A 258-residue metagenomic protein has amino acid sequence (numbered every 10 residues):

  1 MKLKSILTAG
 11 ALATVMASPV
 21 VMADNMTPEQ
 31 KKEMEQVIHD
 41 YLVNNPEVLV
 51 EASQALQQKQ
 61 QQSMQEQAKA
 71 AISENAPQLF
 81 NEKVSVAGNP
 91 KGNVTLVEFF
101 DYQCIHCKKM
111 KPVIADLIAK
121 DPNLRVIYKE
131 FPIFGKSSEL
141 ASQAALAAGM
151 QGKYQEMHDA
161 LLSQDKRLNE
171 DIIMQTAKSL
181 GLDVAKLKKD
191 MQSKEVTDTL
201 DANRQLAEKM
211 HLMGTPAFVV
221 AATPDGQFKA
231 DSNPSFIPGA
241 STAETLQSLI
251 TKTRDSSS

Functional and structural regions predicted by a protein language model:
M1-A23: Gram-negative bacterial Sec-dependent N-terminal signal peptides
S5, A23-K31, E35, S179-S258: C-terminal cap of thioredoxin/glutaredoxin-like
M16, L42-V43, Q60, I118 (+3 more regions): Hydrophobic residues in alpha-helical segments
A17, K59-Q61, R167-L168, D198 (+1 more regions): A short hydrophobic/aromatic micro-motif that marks alpha-helical segments and, especially, helix-coil
P19-F134, D201-R204, E208, S248-S258: Extracytoplasmic thiol/disulfide redox context detector
P28-K32, V43, I105-K108, G135-E139 (+5 more regions): Soluble non-cytosolic domains of exported or imported proteins
V97, Y102, K108-S179, D183 (+3 more regions): Structural alpha/beta surface segment adjacent to cysteine/selenocysteine redox centers across thiol/disulfide enzymes
